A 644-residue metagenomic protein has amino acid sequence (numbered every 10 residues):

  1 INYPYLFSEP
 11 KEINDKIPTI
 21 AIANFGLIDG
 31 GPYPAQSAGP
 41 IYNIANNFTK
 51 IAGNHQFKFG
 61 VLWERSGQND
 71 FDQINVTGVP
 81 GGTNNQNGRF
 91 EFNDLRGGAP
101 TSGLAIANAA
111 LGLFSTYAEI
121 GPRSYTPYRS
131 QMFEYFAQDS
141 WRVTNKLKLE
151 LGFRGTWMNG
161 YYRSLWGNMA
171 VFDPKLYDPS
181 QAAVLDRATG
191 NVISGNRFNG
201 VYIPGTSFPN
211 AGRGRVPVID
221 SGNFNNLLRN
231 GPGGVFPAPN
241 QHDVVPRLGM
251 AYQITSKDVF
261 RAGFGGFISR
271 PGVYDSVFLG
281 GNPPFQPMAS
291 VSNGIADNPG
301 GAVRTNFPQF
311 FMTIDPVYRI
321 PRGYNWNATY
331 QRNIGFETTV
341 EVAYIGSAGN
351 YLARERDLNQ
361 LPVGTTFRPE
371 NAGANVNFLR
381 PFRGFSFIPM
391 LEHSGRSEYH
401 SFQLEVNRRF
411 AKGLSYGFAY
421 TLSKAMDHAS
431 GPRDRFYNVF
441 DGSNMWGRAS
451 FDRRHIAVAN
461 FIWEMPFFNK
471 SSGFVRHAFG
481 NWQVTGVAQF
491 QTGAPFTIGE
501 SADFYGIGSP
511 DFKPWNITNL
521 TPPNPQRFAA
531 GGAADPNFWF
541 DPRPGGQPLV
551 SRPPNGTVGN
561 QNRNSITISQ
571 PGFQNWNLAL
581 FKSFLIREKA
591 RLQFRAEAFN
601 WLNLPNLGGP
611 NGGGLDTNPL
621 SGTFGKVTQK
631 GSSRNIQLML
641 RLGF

Functional and structural regions predicted by a protein language model:
I1-A529, S565-F644: Short acidic-glycine motifs
A530-G531, P536: Feature for mature exported/ectodomain regions
F538-N555: Long, low-complexity, polar/charged, intrinsically disordered or flexibly structured peripheral segments
